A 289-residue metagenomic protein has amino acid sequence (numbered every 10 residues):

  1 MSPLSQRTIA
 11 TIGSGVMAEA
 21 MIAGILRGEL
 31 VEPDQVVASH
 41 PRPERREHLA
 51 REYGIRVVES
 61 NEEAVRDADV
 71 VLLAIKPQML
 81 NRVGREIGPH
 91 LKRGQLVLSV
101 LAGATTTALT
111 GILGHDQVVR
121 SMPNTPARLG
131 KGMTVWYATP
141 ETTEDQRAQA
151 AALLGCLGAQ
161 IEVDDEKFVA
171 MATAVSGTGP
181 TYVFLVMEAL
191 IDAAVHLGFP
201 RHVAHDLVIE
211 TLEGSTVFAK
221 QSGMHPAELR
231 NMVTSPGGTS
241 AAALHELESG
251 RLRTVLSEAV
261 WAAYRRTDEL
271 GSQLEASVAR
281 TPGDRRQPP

Functional and structural regions predicted by a protein language model:
M1-E59, E63-R66, V195-L197, G283-P288: NAD(P)+-binding Rossmann beta1-loop-alpha1 motif at the extreme N-terminus of oxidoreductases
S2-S5, I209-P289: NAD(P)-dependent Rossmann-like dehydrogenase/reductase catalytic/cofactor-binding core
V36, R46, A64, R147 (+2 more regions): Small-residue helix-packing motif on alpha-helices
V37, R42-E44, E52-Y53, N61-W136 (+1 more regions): Rossmann-like NAD(P)(H) cofactor-binding subdomain of soluble oxidoreductases
A108-Q117, M133-M171, Y182-Q221: Internal alpha-helical scaffold of NAD(P)-dependent oxidoreductase catalytic cores
F168-A174, P226-N231: Short pre-catalytic strand/loop immediately N-terminal to key active-site residues, enriched for Gly-Thr
